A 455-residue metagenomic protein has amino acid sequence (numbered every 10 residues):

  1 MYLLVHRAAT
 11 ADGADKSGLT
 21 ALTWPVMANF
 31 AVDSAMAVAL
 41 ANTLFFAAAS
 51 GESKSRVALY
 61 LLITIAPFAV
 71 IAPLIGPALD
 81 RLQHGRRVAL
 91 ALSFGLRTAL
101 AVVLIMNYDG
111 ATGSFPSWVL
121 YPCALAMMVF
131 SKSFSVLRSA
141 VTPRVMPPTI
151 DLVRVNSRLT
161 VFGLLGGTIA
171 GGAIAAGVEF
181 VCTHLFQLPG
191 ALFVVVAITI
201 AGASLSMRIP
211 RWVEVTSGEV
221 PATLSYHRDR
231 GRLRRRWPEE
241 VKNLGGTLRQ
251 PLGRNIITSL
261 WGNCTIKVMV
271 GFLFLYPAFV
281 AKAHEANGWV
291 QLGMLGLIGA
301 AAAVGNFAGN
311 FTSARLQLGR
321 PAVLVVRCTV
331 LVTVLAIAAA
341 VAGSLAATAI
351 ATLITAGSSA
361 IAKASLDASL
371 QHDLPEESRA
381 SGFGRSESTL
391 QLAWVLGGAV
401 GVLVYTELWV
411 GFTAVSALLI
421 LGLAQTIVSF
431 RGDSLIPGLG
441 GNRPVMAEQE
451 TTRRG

Functional and structural regions predicted by a protein language model:
M1-A69, G246-A300: Helix-loop boundary and gating motifs at the non-cytosolic
M1-G13, I150-G163, T168-F272, I436-G455: Intracellular loop-helix junctions on the cytosolic face of multi-pass helical membrane proteins
A21-D33, T64-L79, R86-R97, V119-F180 (+4 more regions): Substrate-agnostic recognition of the 12-TM MFS/MFS-like secondary transporter fold
T23-W24, A58, S117-L125, V196 (+3 more regions): The feature captures the transmembrane alpha-helix scaffold of multi-pass secondary transporters
N42-F45, I105-A111, I169-V195, V395-L419: Transmembrane alpha-helix termini and helix-breaking/packing motifs in multi-pass membrane transporters
T43-S50, R81-L82, V141-T149, V280-G288 (+2 more regions): Helix-to-coil boundary motifs at intracellular loop junctions of multi-pass secondary transporters
I75, L82, A89, F162 (+1 more regions): C-terminal transmembrane bundle of multi-pass solute transporters/carriers
F94-S114, L331-G343: C-terminal ends and interior cores of transmembrane alpha-helices in multi-pass membrane transporters/permeases
